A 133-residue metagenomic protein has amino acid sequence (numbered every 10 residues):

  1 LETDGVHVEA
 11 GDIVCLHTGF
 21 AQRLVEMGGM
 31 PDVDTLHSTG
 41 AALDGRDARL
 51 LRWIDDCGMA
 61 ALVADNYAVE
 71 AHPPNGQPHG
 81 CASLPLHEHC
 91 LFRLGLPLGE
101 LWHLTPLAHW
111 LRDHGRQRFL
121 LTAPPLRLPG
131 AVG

Functional and structural regions predicted by a protein language model:
L1-G133: Active-/binding-site microenvironments in catalytic and ligand-binding cores
